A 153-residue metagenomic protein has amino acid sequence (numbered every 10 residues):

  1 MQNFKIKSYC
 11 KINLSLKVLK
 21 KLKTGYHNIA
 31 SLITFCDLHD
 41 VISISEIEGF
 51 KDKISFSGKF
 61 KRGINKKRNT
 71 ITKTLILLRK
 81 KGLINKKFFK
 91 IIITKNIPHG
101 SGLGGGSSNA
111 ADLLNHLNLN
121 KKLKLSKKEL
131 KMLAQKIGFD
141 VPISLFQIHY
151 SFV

Functional and structural regions predicted by a protein language model:
M1-S101, L119-L125, S151: ATP-binding N-lobe of GHMP and related small-molecule kinases
I29, L75, L114, L130-K131: Generic structural marker for isolated residues within well-ordered, non-membrane alpha-helices of soluble domains
S101-L130, I143-L145: DPxDG-like acidic metal-binding loop motif
S144-V153: Anionic-ligand binding region
